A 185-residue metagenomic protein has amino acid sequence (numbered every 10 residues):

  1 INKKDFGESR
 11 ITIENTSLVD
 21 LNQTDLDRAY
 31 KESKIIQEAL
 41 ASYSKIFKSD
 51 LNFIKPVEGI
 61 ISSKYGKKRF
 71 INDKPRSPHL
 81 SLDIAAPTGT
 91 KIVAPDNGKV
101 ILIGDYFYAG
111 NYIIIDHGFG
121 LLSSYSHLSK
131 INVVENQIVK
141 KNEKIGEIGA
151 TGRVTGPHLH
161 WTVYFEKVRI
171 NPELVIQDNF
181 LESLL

Functional and structural regions predicted by a protein language model:
I1-A109: Surface-exposed, glycine-biased beta-strand/turn segments
N2-K4, G66, G89, D105 (+4 more regions): Solvent-exposed coil/turn segments that connect beta secondary-structure elements in extracytoplasmic/periplasmic
S62, A85, D116, S126 (+2 more regions): Residue-level detector of conserved, well-ordered beta-strand and adjacent loop positions that form binding/recognition
H79, H127, H158-T162: Histidine-centered divalent metal-coordination motifs
L82, T90, S123, I131 (+2 more regions): Glycine-centered loop/turn positions within well-structured domains that cap or flank conserved ligand/cofactor-binding
K91-V100, K130-I148: Short, well-structured beta-strand-loop connectors
P95-S129, P157: Zn2+-dependent peptidoglycan hydrolase active-site motif and core
Y112-I114, Q137-L185: Conserved, short, structured surface segments that act as functional micro-motifs
